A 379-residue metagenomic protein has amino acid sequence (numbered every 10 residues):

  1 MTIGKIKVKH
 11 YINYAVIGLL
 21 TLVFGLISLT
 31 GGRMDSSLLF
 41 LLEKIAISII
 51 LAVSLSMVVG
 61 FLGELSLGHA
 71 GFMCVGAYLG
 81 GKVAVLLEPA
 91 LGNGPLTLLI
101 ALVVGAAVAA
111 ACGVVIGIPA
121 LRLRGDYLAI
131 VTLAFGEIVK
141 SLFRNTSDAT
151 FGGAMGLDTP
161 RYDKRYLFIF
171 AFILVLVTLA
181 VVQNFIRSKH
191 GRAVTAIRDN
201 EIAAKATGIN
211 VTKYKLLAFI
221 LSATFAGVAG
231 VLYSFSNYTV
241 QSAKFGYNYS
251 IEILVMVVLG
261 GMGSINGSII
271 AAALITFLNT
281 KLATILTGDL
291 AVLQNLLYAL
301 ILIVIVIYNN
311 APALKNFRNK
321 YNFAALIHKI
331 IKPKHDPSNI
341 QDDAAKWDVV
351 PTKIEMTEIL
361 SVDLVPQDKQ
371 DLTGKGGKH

Functional and structural regions predicted by a protein language model:
M1-H379: Transmembrane alpha-helices and adjacent helix-loop boundaries
